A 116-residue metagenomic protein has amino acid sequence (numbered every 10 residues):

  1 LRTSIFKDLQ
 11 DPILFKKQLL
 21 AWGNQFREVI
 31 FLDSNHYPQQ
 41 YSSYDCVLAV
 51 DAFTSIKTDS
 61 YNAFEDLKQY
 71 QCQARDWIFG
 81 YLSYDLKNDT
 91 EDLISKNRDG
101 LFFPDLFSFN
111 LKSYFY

Functional and structural regions predicted by a protein language model:
L1-Y116: Signature of the chorismate-utilizing enzyme
